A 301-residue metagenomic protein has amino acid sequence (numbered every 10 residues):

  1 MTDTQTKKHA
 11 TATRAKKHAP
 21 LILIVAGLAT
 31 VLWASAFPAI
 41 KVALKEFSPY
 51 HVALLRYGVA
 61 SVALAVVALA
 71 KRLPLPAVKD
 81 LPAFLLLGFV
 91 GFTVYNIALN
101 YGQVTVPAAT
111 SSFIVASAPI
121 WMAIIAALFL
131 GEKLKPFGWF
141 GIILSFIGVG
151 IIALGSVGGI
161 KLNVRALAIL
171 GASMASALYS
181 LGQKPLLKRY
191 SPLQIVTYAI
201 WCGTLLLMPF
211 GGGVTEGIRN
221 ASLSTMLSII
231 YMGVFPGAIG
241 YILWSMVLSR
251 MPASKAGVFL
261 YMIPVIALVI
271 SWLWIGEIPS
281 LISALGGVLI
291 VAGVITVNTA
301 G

Functional and structural regions predicted by a protein language model:
T2-L54, G158-P185, G301: Glycine-/small-residue-enriched transmembrane alpha-helix faces in small-molecule transporters and effluxers
V31-L32, A36-F37, A65-V115, I151 (+1 more regions): Specific transmembrane alpha-helical segments of multi-pass solute transporters/efflux pumps, especially DMT/EamA
V31-S61, Y101, P107-T110, L178-C202 (+3 more regions): Juxtamembrane helix-loop-helix junctions in multi-pass membrane proteins
P38-E46, N100-A108, I152-V164, G211-I229 (+1 more regions): Membrane-interface helix termini and inter-helical loops of multi-pass transporters
H51-V62, G91, N96-K133, I142 (+2 more regions): Specific alpha-helical transmembrane segments that line the substrate/conduction pathway and gating interfaces
A53-L55, N96, T110-S117, L181-T204 (+1 more regions): Helix-helix packing/entry segments at the starts of transmembrane helices
L64, L85, I125, L134-L154 (+6 more regions): Hydrophobic transmembrane alpha-helices of multi-pass small-molecule transport proteins
L64, M122-I124, L128, G159-T215 (+2 more regions): Transmembrane alpha-helical segments that form core, pore/gating elements of small-molecule transporters/exporters
